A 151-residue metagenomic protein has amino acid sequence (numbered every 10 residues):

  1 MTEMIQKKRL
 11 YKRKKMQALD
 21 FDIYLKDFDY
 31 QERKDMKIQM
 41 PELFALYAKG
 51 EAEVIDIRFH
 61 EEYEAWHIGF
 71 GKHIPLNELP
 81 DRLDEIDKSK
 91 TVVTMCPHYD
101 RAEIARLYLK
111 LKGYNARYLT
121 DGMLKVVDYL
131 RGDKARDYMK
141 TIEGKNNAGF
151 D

Functional and structural regions predicted by a protein language model:
T2-E53, H60-T91, D100-D151: Rhodanese-like catalytic fold shared by cysteine-dependent sulfurtransferases and DSP/PTP-type phosphatases
T94-C96: Short, surface-exposed ligand- or partner-binding patches at beta-edge/loop junctions that are enriched in aromatics
